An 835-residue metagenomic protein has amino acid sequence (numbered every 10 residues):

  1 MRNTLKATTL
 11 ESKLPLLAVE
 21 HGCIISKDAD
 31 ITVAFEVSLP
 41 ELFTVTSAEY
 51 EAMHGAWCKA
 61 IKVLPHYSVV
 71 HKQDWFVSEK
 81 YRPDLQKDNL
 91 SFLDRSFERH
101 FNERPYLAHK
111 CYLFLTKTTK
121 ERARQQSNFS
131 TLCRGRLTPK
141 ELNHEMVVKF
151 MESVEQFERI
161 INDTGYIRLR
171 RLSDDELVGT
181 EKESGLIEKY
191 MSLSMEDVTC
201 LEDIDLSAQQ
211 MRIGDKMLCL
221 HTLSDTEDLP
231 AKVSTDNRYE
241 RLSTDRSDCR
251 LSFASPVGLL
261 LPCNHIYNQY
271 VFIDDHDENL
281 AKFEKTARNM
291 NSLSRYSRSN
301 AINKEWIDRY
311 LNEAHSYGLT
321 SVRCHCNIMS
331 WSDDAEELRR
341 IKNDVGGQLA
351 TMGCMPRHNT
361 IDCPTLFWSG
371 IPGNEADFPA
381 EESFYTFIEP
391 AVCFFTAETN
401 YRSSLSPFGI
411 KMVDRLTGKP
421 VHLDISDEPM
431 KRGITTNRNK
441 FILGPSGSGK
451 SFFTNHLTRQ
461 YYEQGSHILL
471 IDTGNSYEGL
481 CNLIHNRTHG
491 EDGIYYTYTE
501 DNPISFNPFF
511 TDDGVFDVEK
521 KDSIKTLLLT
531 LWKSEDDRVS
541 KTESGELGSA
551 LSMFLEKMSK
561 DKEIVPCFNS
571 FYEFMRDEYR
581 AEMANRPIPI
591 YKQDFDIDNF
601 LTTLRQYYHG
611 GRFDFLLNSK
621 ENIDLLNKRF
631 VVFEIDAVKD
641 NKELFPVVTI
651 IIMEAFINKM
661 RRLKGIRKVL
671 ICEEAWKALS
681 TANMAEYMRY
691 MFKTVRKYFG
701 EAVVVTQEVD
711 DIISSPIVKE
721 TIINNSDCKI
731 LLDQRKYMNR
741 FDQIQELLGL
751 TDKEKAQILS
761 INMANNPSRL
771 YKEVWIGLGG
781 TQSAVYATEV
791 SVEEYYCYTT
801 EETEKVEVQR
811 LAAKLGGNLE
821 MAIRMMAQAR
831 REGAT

Functional and structural regions predicted by a protein language model:
M1-E398: Extended, folded cores of ATP/NTP-driven motor/assembly subunits in large transport and secretion machines
C23-A29, N102-L107, S316-S321, V413-R415 (+3 more regions): Short glycine/proline-enriched loop/turn "hinge" motifs that connect secondary-structure elements and lie
P40, S47-V63, L261, C354-M355 (+9 more regions): P-loop NTPase motor domains
L85-L90, S127-L132, G373-A376, L483-T488 (+5 more regions): Short secondary-structure boundary/capping segments
H100, V515-N569, P716-T835: P-loop NTPase motor core of the ASCE superfamily
S426-S448, F452-R459, L469-L480, I494-N502 (+2 more regions): Conserved P-loop NTPase motor cores
R459-L469, T488-H489: Post-Walker A helix-loop "phosphate-sensing" segment adjacent to the P-loop in P-loop NTPases
